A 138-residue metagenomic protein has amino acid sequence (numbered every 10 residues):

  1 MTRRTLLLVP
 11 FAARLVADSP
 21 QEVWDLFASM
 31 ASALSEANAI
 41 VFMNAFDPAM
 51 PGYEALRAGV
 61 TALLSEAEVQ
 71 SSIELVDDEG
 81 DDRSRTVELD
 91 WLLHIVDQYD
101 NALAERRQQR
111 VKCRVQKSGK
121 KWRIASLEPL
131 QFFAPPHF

Functional and structural regions predicted by a protein language model:
R4-A17: N-terminal export signals
L6, A62-E68, A102-R106: Short, solvent-exposed secondary-structure boundary motifs
P10-A13, S29-S32, F46: Short, flexible active-site loop motifs that bind/organize anionic cofactors or intermediates
D18, W24-D25, A39-I95: Short solvent-exposed beta->alpha transition segments
D25-A31, Q108: Short, charged low-complexity linear motifs
M30-V41: Short helix-adjacent coil turns
D82-F138: Exposed beta-sheet edge and beta->alpha loop/turn motif
